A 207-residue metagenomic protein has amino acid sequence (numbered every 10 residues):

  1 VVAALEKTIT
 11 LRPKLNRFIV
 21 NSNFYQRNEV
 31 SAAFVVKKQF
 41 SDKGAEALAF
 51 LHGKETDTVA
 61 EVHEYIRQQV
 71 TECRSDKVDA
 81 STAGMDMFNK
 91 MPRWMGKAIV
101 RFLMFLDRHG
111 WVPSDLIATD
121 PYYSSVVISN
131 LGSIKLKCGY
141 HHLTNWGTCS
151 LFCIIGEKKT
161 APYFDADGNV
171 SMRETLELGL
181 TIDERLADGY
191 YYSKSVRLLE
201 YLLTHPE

Functional and structural regions predicted by a protein language model:
V1-E207: C-terminal catalytic/motor cores of large multi-domain enzyme assemblies
